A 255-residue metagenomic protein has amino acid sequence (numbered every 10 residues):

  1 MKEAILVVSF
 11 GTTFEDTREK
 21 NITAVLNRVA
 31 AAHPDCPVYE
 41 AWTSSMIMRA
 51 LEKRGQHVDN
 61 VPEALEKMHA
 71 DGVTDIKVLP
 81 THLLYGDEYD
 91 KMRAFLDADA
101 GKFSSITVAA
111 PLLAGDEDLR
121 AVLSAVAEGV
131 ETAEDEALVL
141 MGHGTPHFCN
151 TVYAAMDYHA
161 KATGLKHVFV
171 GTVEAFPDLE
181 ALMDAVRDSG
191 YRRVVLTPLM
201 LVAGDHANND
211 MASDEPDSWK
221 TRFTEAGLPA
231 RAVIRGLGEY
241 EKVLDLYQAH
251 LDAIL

Functional and structural regions predicted by a protein language model:
M1-L255: Active-site-proximal alpha-helix that buttresses catalytic centers in soluble enzyme cores
